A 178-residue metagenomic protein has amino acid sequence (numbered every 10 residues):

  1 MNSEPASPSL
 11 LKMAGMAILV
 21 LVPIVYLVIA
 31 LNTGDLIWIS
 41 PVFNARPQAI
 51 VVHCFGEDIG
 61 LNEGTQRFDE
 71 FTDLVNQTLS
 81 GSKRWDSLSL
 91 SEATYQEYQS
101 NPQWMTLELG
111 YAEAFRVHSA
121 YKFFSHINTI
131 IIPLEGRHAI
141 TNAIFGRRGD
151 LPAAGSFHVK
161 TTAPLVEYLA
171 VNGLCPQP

Functional and structural regions predicted by a protein language model:
N2-P178: Function-determining sites in protein domains
